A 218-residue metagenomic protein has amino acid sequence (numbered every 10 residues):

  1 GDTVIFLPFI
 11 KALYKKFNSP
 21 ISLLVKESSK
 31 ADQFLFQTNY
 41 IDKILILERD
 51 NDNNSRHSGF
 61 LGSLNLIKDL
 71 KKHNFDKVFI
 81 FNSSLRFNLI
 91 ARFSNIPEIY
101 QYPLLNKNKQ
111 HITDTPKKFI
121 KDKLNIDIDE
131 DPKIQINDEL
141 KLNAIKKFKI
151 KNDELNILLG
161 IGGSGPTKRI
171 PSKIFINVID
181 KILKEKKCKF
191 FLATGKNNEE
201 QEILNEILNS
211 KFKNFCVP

Functional and structural regions predicted by a protein language model:
G1-P218: Catalytic machinery of carbohydrate-active enzymes, primarily nucleotide-sugar-dependent glycosyltransferases
